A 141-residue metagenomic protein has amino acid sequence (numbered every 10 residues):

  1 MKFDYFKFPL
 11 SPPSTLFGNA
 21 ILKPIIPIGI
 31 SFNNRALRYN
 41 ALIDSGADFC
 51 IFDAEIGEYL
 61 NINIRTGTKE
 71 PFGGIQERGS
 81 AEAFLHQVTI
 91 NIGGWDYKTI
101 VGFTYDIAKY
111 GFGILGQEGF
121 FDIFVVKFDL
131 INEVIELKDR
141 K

Functional and structural regions predicted by a protein language model:
M1-K141: Pepsin/retropepsin-fold aspartyl endopeptidases
